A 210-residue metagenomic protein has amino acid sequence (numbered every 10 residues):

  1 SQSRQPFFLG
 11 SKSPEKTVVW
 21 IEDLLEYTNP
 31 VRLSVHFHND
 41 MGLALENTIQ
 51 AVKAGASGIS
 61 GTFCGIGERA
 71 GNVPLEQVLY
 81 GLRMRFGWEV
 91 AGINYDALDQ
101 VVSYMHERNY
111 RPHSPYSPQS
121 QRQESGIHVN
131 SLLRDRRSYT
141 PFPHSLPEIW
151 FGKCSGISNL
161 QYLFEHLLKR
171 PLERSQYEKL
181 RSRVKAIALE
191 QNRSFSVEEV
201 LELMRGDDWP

Functional and structural regions predicted by a protein language model:
S1-Q5, V31-F37, I59-G61, V78: Hydrophobic faces of well-ordered beta-strands that scaffold small-molecule active sites in alpha/beta enzyme cores
Q5-F7, K53-N72: Glycine-rich phosphate-binding active-site loops on the catalytic face of alpha/beta enzymes
L9-L25, E68-Q77: Active-site-adjacent beta->alpha loops and helix N-cap segments on the catalytic face of soluble alpha/beta enzymes
T17-V35, Y80-F86: Alpha-helix-loop-beta-strand connector modules within alpha/beta enzyme cores
M41-A54: Catalytic cores of alpha/beta
G55, V78, F164: Conserved, mostly hydrophobic/aromatic
G67-N94: C-terminal helical cap(s) of enzyme catalytic domains, especially alpha/beta-barrels
W88-P210: A mid-to-C-terminal "edge-of-domain" accessory segment
